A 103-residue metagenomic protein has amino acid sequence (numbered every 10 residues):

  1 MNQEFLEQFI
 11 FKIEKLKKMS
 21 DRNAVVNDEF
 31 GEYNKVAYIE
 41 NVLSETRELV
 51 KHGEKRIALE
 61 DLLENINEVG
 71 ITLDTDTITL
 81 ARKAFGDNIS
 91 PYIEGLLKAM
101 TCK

Functional and structural regions predicted by a protein language model:
M1-K103: C-terminal-biased regions
